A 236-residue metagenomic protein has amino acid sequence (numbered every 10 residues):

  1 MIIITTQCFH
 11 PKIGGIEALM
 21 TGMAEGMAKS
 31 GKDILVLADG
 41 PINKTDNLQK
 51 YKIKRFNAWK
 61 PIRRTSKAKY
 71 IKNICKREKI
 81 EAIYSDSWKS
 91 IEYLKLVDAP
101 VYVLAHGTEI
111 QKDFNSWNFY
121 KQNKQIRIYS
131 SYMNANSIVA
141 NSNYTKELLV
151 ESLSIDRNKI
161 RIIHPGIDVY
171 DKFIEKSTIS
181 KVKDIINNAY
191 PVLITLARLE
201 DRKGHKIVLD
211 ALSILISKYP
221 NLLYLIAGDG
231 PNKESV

Functional and structural regions predicted by a protein language model:
I2, A82, V97-K112, V139: Active-site proximal beta-strand in glycosyltransferases
T6-I13, L19-R63, S152: N-terminal strand-loop element at the rim of the active site of nucleotide-sugar-dependent glycosyltransferases
M20, M27, L193, V208-L209 (+1 more regions): A structural motif in glycosyltransferase catalytic domains
T65-S66, A99-Y102, E109-S130, N134 (+1 more regions): Nucleotide-sugar donor phosphate/pyrophosphate-binding loop at the beta->alpha transition of glycosyltransferases
S85-S90, A105: Short His-centered aromatic/hydrophobic patch
V139, I185-K203, L209-L212: Conserved donor-binding/catalytic core segment of Leloir-type glycosyltransferases
Y144, G166: Carbohydrate-associated surface elements
K172-N187, V192: A short helix/loop element that forms part of the nucleotide-sugar donor recognition site in Leloir-type
